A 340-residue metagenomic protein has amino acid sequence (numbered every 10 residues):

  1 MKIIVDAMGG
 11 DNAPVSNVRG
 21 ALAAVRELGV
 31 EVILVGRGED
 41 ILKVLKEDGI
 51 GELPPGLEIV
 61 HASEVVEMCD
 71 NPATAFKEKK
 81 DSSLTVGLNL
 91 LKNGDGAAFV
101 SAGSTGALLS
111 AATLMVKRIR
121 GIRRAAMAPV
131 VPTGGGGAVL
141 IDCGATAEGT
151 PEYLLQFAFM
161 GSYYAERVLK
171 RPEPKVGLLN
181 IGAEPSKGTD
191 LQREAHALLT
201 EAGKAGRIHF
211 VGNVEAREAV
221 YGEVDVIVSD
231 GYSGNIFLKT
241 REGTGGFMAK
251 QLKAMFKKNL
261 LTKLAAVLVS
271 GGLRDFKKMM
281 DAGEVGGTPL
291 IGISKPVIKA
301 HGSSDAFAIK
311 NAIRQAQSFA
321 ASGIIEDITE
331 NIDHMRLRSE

Functional and structural regions predicted by a protein language model:
M1-K43: N-terminal phosphate-binding or glycine-rich loops at protein starts, especially the Walker A/P-loop of NTPases
I3-V15, F76, A145-L155, K299-S304: Short, glycine-rich nucleotide/cofactor-binding loops
D6, V35-G36, E58-V60, S101-G103 (+6 more regions): Short beta-strand segments
N12-N17, K80-G94, A98-A112, I119 (+6 more regions): Short glycine/serine/threonine-rich phosphate/pyrophosphate-binding segments that cradle anionic phosphate groups
P14-S16, L28-I33, E39, A147-A216 (+1 more regions): Glycine-rich phosphate/diphosphate-binding loop of Rossmann-like nucleotide-binding domains
I50-G96: Phosphate/nucleotide-donor binding subsite
L90-L109, K187, Q192-R193, L198 (+1 more regions): Glycine-rich phosphate-binding loop
T113-A126, P132-L140, E223-I227, G231-E340: Glycine-rich phosphate/nucleotide-binding loop
